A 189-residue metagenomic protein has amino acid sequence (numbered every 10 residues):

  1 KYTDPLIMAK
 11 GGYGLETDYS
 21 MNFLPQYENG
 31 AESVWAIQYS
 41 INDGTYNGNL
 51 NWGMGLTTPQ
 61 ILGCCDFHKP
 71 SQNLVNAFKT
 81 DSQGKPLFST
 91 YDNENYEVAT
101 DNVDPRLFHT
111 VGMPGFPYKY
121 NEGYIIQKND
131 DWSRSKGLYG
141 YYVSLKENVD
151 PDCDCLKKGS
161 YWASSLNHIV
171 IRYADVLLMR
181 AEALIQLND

Functional and structural regions predicted by a protein language model:
K1-R134: An aromatic- and glycine-enriched ligand-binding surface/loop that stacks and positions planar moieties
T100-D189: C-terminal substrate/ligand-recognition segments
